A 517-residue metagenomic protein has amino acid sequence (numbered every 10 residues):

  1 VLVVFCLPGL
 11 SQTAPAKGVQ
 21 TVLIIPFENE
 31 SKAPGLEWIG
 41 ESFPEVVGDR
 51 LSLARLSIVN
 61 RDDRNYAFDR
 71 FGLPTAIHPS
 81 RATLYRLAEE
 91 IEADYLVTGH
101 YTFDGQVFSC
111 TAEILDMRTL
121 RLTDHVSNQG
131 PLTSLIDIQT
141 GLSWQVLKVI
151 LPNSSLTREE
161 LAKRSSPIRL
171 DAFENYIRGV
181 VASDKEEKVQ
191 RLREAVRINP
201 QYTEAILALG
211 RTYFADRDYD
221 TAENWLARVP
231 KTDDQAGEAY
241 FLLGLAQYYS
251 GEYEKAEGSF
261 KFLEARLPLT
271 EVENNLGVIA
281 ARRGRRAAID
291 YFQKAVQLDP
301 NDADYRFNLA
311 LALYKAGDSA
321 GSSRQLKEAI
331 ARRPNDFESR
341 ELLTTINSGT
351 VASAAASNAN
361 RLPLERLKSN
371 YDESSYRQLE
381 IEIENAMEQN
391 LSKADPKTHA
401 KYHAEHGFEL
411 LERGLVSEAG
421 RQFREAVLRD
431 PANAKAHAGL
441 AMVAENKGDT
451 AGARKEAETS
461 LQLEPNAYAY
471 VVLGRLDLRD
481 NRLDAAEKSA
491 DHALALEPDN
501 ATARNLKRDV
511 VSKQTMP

Functional and structural regions predicted by a protein language model:
Q12-Q20, E45, L53-S57, T83 (+5 more regions): C-terminal/domain-edge helix-coil "capping" segments
A16-R86, I91-F108, T119-H125, L161-S165: Short beta-strand->alpha-helix linker/helix-N-cap micro-motif that forms a surface specificity/interaction loop
R169-E204, A208-R217, L245, Y249 (+2 more regions): Alpha-helical segment of the N-proximal tetratricopeptide repeat
S183-R193, A215-R228, Y249-F262, R282-K294 (+7 more regions): Structural signature of tandem alpha-helical TPR/SEL1-like repeats, specifically the intra-repeat loop/turn
P200, D234, L267-P268, P300 (+5 more regions): Short coil turns that delineate tetratricopeptide repeat
A205, A239, V272-E273, Y305 (+5 more regions): TPR alpha-solenoid repeat register
